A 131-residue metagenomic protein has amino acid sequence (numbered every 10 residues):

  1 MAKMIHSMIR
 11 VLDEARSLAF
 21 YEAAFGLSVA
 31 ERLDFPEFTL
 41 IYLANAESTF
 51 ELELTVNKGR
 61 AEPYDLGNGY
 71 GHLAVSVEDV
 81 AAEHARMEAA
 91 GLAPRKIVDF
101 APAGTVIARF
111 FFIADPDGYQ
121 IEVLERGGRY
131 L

Functional and structural regions predicted by a protein language model:
M1-L18, Y70-V75, L124-L131: N-terminal beta-strand motif that seeds the catalytic metal site of vicinal oxygen chelate
A2, M8-E51: Core segments of cupin and vicinal oxygen chelate
F20, V80-R86: Short amphipathic alpha-helices within nucleic acid-binding modules
E37, G69, I107: Exposed loop/turn and edge beta-strand positions of beta-sandwich/beta-sheet ligand-binding modules
E47-F50, R60-A61, E78-A82: Short, charged/polar surface micro-motifs in flexible loops or helix N-caps
V75, H84-L131: Vicinal oxygen chelate
